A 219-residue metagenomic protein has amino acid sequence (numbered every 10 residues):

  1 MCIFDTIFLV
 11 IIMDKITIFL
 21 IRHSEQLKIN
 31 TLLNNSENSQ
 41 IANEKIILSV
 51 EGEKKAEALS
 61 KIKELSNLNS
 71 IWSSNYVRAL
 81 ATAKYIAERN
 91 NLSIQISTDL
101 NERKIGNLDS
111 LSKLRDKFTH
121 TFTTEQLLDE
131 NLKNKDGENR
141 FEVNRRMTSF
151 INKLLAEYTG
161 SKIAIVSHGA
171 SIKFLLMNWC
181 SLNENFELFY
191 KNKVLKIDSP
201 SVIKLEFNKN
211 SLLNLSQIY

Functional and structural regions predicted by a protein language model:
K15-Q95: Active-site-proximal alpha-helix that buttresses catalytic centers in soluble enzyme cores
T17-I18, S161-G169: Generic beta-sheet signal
L27, A42-I47, E88-R146, K193: Phosphate-handling substructures
L65-N67, L154-S161: Glycine-rich phosphate-binding loop signature in dinucleotide/nucleotide-binding domains
S66-D99, T119-Q126, I203-Y219: Conserved histidine-centered catalytic loops in small-molecule metabolism enzymes
S73-S74, R145, V166-S167: Short beta-strand scaffold positions
L182-S211: Domain-level recognition of soluble alpha/beta enzyme cores, biased toward histidine phosphatases/phosphomutases
